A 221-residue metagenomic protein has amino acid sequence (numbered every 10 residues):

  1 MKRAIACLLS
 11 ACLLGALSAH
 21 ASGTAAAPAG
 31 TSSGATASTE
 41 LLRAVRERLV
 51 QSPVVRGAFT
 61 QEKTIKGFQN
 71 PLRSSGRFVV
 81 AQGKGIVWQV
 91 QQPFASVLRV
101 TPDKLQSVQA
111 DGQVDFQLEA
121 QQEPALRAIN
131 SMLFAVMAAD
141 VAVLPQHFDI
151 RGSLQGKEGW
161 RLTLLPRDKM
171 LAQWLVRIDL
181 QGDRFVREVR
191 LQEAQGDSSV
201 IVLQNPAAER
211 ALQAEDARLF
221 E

Functional and structural regions predicted by a protein language model:
M1-A4: Positively charged n-region of N-terminal signal peptides that target proteins for export
C7-A16: Bacterial N-terminal signal peptides
A21-A58, T64-Q69, R218-E221: N-terminal leader/targeting segments and the immediate start of mature chains
F59, V80, I86-V90, L105-S107 (+2 more regions): Short hydrophobic/aromatic-rich beta-strand segments that constitute the beta-sheet cores of beta-sandwich/beta-barrel
R73-S75, T101, A172-L175: Short, surface-exposed coil-to-beta transition loops
R77-A128, S199-V200, N205: An acidic-aromatic
Q113-W160: Flexible, surface-exposed loop/linker segments and immediately adjacent secondary-structure boundaries
V141-E221: Gly/Pro-enriched, hydrophobic low-complexity segments that function as extracytoplasmic propeptides/linkers
